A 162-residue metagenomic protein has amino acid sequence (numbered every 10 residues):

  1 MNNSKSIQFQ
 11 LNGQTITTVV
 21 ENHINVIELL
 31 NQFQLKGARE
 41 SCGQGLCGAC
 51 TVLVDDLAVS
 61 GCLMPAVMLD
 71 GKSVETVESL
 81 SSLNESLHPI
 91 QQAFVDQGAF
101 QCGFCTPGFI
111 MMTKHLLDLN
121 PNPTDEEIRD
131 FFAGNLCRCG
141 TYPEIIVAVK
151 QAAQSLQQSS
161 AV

Functional and structural regions predicted by a protein language model:
M1-V162: Signature of N-terminal electron-transfer/Fe-S-associated modules in redox systems
